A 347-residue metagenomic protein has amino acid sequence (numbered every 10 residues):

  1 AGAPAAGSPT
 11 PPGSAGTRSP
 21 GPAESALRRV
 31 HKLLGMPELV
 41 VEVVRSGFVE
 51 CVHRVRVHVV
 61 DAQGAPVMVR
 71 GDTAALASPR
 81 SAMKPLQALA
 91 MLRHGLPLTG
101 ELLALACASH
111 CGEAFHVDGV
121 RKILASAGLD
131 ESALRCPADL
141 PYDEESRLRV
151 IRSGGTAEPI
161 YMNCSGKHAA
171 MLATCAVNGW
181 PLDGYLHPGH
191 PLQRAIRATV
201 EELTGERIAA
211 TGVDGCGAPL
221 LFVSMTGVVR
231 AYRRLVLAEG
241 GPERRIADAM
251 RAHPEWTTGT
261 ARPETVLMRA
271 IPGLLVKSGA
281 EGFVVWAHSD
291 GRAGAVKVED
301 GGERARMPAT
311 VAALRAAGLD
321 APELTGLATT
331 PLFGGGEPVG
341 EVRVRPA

Functional and structural regions predicted by a protein language model:
A1-R29: Compositionally biased, low-complexity flexible segments
L27-A74: Beta-lactamase-like hydrolase cores
R28-M36, E101-I208, R234: Active-site-adjacent helix/loop patches that line small-molecule binding or acyl-intermediate pockets
V52-V57, A169, R197, E281-V284: Short glycine-rich loop/turn motifs
H53-R54, M68-L86, E101-A104: Short active-site loop at a secondary-structure junction that contains or immediately precedes the catalytic residue(s)
P79-L96, F115: Active-site SXXK
L92-G100, G128-S132, N178-G184, H190-A210 (+2 more regions): Bacterial peptidoglycan biogenesis and beta-lactam-recognition machinery
V236-A347: Structured C-terminal helix/loop/strand segments within mature extracytoplasmic catalytic/sensor domains
